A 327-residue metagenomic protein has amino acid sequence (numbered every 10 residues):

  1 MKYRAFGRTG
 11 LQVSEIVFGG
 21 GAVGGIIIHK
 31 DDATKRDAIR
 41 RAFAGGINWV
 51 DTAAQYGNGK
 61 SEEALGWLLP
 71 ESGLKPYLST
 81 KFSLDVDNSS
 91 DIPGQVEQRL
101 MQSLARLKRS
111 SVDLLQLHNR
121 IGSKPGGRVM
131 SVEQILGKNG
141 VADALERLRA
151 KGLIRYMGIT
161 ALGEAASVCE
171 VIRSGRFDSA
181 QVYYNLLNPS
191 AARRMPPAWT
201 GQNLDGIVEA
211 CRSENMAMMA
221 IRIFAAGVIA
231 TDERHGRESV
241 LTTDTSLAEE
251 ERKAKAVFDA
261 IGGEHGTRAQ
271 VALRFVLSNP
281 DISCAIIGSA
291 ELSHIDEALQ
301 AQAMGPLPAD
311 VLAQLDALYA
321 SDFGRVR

Functional and structural regions predicted by a protein language model:
M1-Y77: N-terminal binding-site loop/beta-alpha segment at the start of enzyme catalytic domains that lines or forms
F6, F18, V50, L65 (+9 more regions): Conserved, mostly hydrophobic/aromatic
L11-I16, G46-N48, G73-Y77, R109-D113 (+4 more regions): Short, well-ordered coil/turn segments that N-cap beta-strands
H29-A42, D91-R106, G163-V171, A272: Short, acidic/polar
N58, R120-V326: Beta/alpha (TIM)-barrel catalytic core signal, keyed to glycine-rich beta->alpha loops juxtaposed to Asp/Glu that bind
E62-T80, G137-K151: Alpha-helix-loop-beta-strand connector modules within alpha/beta enzyme cores
K75-D87, L186-L187: A short, structured active-site edge motif that brings together acidic residues
Q95-Q116, R147-K151: CE4/NodB-like, metal-dependent polysaccharide N-deacetylase domain that modifies extracellular/periplasmic N-acetylated
